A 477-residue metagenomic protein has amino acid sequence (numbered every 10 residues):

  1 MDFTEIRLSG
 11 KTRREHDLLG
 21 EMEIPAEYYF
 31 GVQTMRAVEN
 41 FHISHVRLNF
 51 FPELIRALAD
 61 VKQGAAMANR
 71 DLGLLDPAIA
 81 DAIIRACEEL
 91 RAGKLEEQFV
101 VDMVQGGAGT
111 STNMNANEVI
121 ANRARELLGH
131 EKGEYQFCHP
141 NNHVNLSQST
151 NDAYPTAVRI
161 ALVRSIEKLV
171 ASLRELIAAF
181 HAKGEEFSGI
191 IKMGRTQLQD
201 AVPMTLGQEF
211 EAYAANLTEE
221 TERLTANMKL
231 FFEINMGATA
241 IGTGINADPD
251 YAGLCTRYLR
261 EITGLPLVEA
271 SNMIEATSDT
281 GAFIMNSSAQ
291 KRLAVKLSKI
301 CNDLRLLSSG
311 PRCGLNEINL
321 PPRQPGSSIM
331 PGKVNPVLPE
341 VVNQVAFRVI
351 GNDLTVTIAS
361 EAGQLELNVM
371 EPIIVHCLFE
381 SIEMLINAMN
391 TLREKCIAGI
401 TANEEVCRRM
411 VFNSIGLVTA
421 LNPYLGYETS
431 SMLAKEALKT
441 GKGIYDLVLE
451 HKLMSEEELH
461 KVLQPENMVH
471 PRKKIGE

Functional and structural regions predicted by a protein language model:
M1-E477: Conserved, well-structured ligand/cofactor-binding cores
